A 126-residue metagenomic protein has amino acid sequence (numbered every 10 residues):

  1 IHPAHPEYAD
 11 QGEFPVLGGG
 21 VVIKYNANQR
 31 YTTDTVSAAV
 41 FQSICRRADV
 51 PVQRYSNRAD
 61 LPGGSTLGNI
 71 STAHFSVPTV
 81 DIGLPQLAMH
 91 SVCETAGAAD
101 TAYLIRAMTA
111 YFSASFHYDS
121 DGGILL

Functional and structural regions predicted by a protein language model:
I1: Acidic, glycine-rich loop-and-beta core segments that form the ion-binding/anion-interacting portion of active sites
H5-C93, S115, D119: Active-site-adjacent substrate-binding region of metalloamidase/peptidase-like peptide-processing proteins
L84-L126: His/Asp/Glu-rich mid-to-C-terminal helical/loop segments that flank catalytic regions of hydrolases
